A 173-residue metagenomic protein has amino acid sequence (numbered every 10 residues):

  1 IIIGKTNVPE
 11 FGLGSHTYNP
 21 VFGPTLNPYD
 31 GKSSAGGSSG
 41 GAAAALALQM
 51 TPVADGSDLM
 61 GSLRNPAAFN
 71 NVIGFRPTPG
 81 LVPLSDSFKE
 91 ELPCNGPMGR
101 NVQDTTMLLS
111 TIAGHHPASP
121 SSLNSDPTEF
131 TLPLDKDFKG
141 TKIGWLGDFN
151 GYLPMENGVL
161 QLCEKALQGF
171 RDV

Functional and structural regions predicted by a protein language model:
I1-I112: Short glycine/serine-rich loop segments
G40, K165-A166: Active-site helix adjacent to the Tyr-X3-Lys
I73-K165: A short helix-breaking turn/cap at a secondary-structure junction
A166-V173: Short, intrinsically disordered, charge-balanced linker/junction segments flanking boundaries in proteins
